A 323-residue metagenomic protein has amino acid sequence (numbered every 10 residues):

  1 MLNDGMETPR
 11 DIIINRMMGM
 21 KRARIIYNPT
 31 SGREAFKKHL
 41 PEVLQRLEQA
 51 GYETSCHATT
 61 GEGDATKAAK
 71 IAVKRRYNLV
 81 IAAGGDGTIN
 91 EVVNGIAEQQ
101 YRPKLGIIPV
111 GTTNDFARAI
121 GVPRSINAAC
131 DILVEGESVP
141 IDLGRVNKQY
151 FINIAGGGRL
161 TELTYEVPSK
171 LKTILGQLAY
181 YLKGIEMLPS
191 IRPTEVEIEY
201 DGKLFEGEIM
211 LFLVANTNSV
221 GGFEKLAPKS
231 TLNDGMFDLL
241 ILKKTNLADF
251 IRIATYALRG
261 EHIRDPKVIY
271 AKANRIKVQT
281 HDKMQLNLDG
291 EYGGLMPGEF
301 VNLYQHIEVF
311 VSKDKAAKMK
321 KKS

Functional and structural regions predicted by a protein language model:
L2, E7-V80, A316, K321-S323: ATP/NTP phosphate-donor binding region
P29, A83-G85, V110: Glycine-rich beta-strand-to-loop/alpha-helix junction loops that act as flexible
A50, T59, E98-M210, V214: Catalytic core of DAGKc-family lipid kinases
G87-Y101: Short Gly/Thr/Asp-enriched flexible loops that form oxyanion-binding sites at enzyme active sites
G156, L160, L213-L226, Y292: Glycine-rich phosphate/pyrophosphate-binding beta-alpha loops
L171-A179, P228-A248: Gly/Ser/Thr-rich active-site loops/lids in small-molecule metabolic enzymes that frequently grip phosphoryl groups
Y200, E206, T231, I241-S323: ATP/nucleoside-binding phosphotransfer catalytic cores, i.e., glycine-rich phosphate-binding loops
